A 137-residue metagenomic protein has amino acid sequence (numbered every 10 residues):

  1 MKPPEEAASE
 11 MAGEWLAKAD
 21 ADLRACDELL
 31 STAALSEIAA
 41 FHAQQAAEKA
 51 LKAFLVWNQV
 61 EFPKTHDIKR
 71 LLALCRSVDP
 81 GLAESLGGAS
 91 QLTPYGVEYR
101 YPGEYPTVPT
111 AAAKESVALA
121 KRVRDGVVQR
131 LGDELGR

Functional and structural regions predicted by a protein language model:
M1-R137: Terminal alpha-helical segments
